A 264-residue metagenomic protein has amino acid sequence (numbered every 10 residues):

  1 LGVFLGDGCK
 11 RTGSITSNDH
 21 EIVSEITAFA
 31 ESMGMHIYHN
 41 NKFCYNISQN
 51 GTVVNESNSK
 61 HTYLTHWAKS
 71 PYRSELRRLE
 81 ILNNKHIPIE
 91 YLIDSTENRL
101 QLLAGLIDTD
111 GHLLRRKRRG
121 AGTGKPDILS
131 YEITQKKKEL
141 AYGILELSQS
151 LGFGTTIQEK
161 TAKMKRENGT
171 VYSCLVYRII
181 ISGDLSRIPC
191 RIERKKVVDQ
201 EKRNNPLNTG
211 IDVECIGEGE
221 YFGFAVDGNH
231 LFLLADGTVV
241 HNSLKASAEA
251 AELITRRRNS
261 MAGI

Functional and structural regions predicted by a protein language model:
L1-M164, P206-S243: Intein-associated homing endonuclease modules of the LAGLIDADG/DOD-type, together with closely related HINT-family
E139-L145, Y172-L175, G183-L185: Terminal recognition/anchoring or ligand-binding modules at protein termini
Q158-I181: Beta-rich nucleic-acid/ligand-interaction surfaces
D184-N205, F232: Long beta-strand-rich cores associated with HINT superfamily self-processing modules
K245-R257: Walker A/P-loop NTP-binding motif
N259-I264: Conserved RecA-like ASCE P-loop NTPase motor core of nucleic-acid helicases/translocases
